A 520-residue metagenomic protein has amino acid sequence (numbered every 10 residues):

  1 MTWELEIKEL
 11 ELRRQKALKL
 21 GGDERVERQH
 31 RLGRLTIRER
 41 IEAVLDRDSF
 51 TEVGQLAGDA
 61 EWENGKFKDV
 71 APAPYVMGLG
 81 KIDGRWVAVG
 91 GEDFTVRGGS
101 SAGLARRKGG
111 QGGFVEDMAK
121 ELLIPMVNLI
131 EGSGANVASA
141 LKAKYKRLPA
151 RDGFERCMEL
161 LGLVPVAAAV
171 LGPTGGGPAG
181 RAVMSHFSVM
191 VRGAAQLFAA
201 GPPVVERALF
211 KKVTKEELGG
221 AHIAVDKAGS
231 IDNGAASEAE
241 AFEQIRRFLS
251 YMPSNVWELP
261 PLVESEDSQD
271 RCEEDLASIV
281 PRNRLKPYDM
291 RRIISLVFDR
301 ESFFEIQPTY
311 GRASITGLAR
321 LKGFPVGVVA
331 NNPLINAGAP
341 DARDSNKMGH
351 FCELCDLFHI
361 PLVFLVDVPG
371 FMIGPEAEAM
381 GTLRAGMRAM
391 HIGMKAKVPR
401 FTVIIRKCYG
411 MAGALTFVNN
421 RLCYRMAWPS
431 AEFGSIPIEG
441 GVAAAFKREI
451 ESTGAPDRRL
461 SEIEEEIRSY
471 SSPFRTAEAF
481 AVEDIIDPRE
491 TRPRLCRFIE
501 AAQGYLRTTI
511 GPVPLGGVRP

Functional and structural regions predicted by a protein language model:
M1-P520: Ligand-binding clefts of soluble mixed alpha/beta catalytic domains
